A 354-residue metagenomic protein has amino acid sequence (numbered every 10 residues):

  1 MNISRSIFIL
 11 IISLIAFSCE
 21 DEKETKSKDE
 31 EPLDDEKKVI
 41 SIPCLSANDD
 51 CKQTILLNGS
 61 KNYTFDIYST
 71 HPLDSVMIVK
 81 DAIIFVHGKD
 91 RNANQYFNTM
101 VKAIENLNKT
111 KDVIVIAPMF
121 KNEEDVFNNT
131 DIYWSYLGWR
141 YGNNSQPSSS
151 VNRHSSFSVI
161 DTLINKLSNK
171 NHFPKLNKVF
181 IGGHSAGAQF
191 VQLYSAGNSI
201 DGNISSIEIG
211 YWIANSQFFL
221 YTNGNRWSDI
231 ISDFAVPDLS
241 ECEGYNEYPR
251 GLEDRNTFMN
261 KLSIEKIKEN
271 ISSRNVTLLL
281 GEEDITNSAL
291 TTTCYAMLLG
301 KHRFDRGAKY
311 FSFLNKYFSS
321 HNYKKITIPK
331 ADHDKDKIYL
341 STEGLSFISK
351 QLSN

Functional and structural regions predicted by a protein language model:
C19-A82, D90, N94-I114, Y141-S148 (+8 more regions): A domain-start/cap signature at the N-terminus of enzymes
I83-G88, A117, L278: Structural cue for short, hydrophobic secondary-structure segments
H87-R91, Q217: Active-site glycine-rich loops that stabilize anionic/oxyanionic intermediates across multiple enzyme folds
W134-H172: Alpha/beta-hydrolase active-site loop
G183-G187: Gly/Ala-rich beta-loop-alpha elbow adjacent to hydrolase catalytic centers
A188-D201: Short glycine-enriched nucleophile-adjacent loop and the immediately C-terminal alpha-helix near the catalytic center
I209-R303, A308-K316: The feature captures the conserved acid-bearing segment of alpha/beta-hydrolase catalytic domains
L279, T291, F311-N354: C-terminal catalytic histidine-bearing segment of alpha/beta-hydrolase fold enzymes
